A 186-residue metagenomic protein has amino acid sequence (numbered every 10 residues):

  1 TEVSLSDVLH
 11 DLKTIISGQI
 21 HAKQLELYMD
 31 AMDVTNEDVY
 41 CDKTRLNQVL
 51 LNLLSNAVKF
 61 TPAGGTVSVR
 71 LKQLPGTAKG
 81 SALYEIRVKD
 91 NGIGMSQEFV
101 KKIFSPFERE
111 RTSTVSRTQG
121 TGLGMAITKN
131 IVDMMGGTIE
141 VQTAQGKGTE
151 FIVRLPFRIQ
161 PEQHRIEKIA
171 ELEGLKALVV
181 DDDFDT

Functional and structural regions predicted by a protein language model:
T1-V3, H21, E26-E37, L74: Conserved catalytic submotifs in the C-terminal HATPase_c
G18, I93-G94: Glycine-rich G1-box
A22, I152-D181: Disordered, acidic interdomain junction associated with two-component signaling
A57-V58: Short helix-loop "hinge" at the ATP-lid/N-box region of the Bergerat-fold HATPase_c
M95-R109: Short conserved segment of the HATPase_c
Q119, G124, T128: Short alpha-helical Gxxx[C/S/T] motif in the catalytic ATP-binding
